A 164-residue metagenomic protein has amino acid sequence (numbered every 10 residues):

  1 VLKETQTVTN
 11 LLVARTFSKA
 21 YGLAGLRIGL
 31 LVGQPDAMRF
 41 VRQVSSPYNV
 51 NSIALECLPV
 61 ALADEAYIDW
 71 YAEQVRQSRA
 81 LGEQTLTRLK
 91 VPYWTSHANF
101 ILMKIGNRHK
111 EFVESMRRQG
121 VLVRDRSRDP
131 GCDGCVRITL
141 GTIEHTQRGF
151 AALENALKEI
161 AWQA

Functional and structural regions predicted by a protein language model:
L2-L11: Nucleotide-activated donor-binding/catalytic signature segment of Leloir-type glycosyltransferases, i.e., the conserved
T5, Y93-T95, D129-G131: A short beta-turn/loop motif at secondary-structure boundaries
N10-W94: PLP-dependent aminotransferase class I/II
G25, H97, P130-G134: Short acidic/glycine-enriched loop/turn segments that link adjacent beta-strands
V32, L102-K104, T139-G141: Short hydrophobic/aromatic beta-strand micro-patches that form the beta-sheet surface supporting nucleotide- or nucleic
V75-R76, A80, L86-Q119, V136: Conserved PLP-binding catalytic core of the aspartate aminotransferase-like
S115-Q119, R128-A164: PLP-dependent enzyme catalytic core of the Aspartate aminotransferase-like
